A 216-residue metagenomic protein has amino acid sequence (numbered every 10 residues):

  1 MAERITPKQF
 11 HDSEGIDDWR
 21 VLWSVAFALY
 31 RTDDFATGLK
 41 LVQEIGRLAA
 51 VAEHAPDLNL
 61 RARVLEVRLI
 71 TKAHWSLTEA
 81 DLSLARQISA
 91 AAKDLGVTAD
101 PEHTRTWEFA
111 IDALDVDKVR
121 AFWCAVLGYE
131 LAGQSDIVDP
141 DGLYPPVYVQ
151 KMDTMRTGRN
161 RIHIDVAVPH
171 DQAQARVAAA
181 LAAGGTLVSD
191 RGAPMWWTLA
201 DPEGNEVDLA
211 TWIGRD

Functional and structural regions predicted by a protein language model:
M1, K93, V97-K118, I162 (+1 more regions): N-terminal beta-strand motif that seeds the catalytic metal site of vicinal oxygen chelate
E3-V25: Short aromatic-glycine-(Arg/Gly/Cys) micro-motifs in beta-strand/loop hairpins
V25-D33, D165-V166: Short, well-ordered beta-strand elements within core beta-sheets of diverse protein domains
D34, L39-I45, K118-Y129, R176 (+1 more regions): Amphipathic alpha-helical segments
G46-A55, I88-L95, L127-E130, A182-V188: A common structural junction motif
I70-E79, S83, P101, I111 (+3 more regions): Vicinal oxygen chelate
A80-D100: Short, structured interface segments
T106-L114, R156-Q174, W196-A200: Vicinal oxygen chelate
